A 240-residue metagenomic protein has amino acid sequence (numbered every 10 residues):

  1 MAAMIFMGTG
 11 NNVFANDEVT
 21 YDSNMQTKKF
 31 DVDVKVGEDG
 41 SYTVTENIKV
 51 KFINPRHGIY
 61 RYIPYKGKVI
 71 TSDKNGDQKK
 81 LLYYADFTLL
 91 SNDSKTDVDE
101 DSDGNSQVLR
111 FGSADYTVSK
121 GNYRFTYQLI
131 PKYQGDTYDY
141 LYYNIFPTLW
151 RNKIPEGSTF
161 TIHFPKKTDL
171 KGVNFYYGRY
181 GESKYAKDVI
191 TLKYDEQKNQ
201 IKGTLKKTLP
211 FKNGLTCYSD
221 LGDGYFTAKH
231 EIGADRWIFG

Functional and structural regions predicted by a protein language model:
M1-G8: Bacterial N-terminal signal peptides
G8-G240: Lumenal/extracellular ectodomains and adaptor appendage modules of the eukaryotic vesicle/secretory system
